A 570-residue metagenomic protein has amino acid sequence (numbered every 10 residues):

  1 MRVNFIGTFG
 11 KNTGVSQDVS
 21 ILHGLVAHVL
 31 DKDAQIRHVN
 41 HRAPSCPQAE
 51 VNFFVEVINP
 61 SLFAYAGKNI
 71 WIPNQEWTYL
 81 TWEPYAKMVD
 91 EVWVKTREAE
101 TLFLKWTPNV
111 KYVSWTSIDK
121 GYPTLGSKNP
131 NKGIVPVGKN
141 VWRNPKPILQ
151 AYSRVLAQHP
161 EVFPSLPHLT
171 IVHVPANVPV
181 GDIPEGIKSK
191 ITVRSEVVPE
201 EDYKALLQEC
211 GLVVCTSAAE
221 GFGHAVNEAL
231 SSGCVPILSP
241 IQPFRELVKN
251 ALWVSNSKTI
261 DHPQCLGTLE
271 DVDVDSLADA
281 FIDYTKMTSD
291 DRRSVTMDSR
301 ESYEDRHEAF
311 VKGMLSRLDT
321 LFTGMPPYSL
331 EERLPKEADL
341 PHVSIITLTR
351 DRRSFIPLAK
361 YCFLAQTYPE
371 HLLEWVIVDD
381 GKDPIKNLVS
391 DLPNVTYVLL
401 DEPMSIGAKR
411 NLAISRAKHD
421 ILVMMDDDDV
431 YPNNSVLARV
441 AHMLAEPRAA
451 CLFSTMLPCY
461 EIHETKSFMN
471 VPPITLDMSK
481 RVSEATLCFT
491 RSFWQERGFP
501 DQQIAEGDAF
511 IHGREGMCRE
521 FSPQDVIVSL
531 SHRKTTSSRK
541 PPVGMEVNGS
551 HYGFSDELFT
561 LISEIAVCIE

Functional and structural regions predicted by a protein language model:
M1-E56: N-terminal pre-catalytic "stem/leader" segment of glycosyltransferase-like enzymes
N4, T124-N144, L149-S153, L169-T170 (+2 more regions): Conserved donor-binding/catalytic core segment of Leloir-type glycosyltransferases
P179-K204, L392-T396: Nucleotide-activated donor-binding/catalytic signature segment of Leloir-type glycosyltransferases, i.e., the conserved
A218: Aromatic "clamp/platform" in nucleotide-sugar-dependent glycosyltransferases that forms part of the donor/acceptor
Y328-C362: N-proximal low-complexity "stem/linker" segments adjacent to membrane-targeting elements
Y361-L372: Short, acidic, metal-binding catalytic loop of nucleotide-sugar glycosyltransferases
D401-A417: Glycine-rich, basic loop-to-helix element that forms the pyrophosphate-binding segment of sugar-nucleotide handling
L422: Short aromatic/hydrophobic "clamp" motif used to bind/position activated sugar donors
